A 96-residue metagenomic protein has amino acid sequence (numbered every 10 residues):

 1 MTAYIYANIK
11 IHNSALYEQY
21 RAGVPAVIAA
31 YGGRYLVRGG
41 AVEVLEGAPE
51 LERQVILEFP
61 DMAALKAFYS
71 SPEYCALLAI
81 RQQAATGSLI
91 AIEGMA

Functional and structural regions predicted by a protein language model:
M1-I56, P60-S70, E93-A96: Short S/T/G/P-rich N-terminal loop/turn motif that feeds into the first structured element of a domain
M62-A91: C-terminal structural segments of small proteins and small subunits
